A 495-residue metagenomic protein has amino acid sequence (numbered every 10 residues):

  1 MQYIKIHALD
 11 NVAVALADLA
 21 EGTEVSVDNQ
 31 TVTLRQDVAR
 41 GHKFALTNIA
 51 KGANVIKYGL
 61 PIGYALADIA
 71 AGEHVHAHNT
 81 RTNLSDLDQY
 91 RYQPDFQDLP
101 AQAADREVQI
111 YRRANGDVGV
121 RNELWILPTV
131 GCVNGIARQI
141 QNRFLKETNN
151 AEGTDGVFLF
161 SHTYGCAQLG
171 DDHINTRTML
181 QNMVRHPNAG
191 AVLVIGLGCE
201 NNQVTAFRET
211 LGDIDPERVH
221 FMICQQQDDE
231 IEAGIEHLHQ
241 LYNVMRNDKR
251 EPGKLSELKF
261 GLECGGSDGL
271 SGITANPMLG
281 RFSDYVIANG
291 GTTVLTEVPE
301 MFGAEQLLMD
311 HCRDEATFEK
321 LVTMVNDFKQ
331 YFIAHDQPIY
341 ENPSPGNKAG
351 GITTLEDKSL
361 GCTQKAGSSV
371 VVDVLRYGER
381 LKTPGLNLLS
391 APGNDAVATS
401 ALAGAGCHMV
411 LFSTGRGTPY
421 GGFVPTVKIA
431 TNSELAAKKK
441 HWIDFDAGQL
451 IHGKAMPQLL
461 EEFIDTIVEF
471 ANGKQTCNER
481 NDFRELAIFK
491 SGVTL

Functional and structural regions predicted by a protein language model:
M1-M409, R416-L495: Metallocofactor- and cofactor-centric catalytic cores in central/energy metabolism, strongly enriched
